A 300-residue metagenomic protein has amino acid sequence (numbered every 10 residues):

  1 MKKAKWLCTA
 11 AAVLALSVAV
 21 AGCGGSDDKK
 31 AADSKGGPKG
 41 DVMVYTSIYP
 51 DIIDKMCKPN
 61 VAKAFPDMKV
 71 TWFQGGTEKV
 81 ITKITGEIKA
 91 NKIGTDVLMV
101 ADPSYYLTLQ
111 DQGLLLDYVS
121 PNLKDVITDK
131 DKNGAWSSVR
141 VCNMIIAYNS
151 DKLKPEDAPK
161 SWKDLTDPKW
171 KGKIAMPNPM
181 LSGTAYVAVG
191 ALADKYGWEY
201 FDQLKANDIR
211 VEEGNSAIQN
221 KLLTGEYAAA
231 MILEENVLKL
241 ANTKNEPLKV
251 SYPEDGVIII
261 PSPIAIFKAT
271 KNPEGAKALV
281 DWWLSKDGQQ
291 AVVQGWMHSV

Functional and structural regions predicted by a protein language model:
M1-D41: Short, low-complexity disordered leader/linker segments with a strong preference for bacterial N-terminal type II
G37-P38, M43-T71, K79-T82, I146 (+1 more regions): Short, polar/charged alpha-helical segment
S47-K55, F73, T77-E78, I93-Y227: Extracytoplasmic ligand-binding site segments that recognize negatively charged/polar headgroups
I53, G172-M180, W282-V300: Periplasmic-binding protein-like
C57, Y200-Q203, S262, K271-W283 (+1 more regions): Short amphipathic alpha-helical coupling segments at ligand-binding clamshell hinges and other catalytic/signaling
S104-T108, A228-P247: A ligand-binding cleft/hinge motif common to bilobed small-molecule-binding domains
C142, Q203-L204, V211-E212, E246-K268: Periplasmic-binding protein-like
A147-K152, G190, I260-P273, A291-V292: A bilobed periplasmic-binding-protein/Venus flytrap-type ligand-binding module shared by bacterial periplasmic
